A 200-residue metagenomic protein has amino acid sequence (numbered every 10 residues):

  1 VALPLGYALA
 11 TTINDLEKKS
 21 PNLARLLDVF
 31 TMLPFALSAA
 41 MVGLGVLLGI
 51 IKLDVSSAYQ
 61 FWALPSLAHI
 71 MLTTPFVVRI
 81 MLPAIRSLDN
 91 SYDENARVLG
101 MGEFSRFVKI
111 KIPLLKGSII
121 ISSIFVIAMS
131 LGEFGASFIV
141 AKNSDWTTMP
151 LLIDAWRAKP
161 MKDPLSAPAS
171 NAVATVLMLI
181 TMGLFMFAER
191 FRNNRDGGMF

Functional and structural regions predicted by a protein language model:
V1, F30-V42, A58-L82, S105 (+3 more regions): Faces of alpha-helical transmembrane segments in polytopic inner-membrane proteins
V1-V29: Phosphate-binding active sites in nucleotide-utilizing proteins
L3, Y7, T11, L44-L48 (+3 more regions): Transmembrane alpha-helix boundary and packing residues in multipass membrane permease domains and related
Y7-E17, L82-D93, R97, M101-I110 (+2 more regions): C-terminal transmembrane helix and the adjacent membrane-cytosol boundary/short C-terminal tail of inner/organellar
T11-L16, G49-K52, A84-L88, S130 (+2 more regions): Helix-to-coil boundary motifs at intracellular loop junctions of multi-pass secondary transporters
N14, R25-M32, I51, N90-V98 (+2 more regions): Short amphipathic alpha-helical coupling elements at transmembrane boundaries
L16-L27, A40-I70, F104, V140-D145: Membrane-interfacial helix termini and adjacent extracytoplasmic/periplasmic loops of multi-pass transporters
L131, S137-D196: Interhelical loop and adjacent transmembrane-helix boundary motif in polytopic membrane transport permeases
